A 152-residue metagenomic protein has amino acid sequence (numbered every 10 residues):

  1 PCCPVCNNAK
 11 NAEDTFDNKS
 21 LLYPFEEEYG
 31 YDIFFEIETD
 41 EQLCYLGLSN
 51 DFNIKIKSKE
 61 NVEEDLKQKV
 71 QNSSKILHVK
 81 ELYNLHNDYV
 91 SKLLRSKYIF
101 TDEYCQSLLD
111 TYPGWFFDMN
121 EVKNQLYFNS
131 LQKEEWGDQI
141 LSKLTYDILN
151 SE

Functional and structural regions predicted by a protein language model:
C2-F52: Glycine- and acidic-residue-rich phosphate-binding/metal-coordinating active-site segment common to enzymes that handle
K55-E152: C-terminal, charged low-complexity interaction regions
